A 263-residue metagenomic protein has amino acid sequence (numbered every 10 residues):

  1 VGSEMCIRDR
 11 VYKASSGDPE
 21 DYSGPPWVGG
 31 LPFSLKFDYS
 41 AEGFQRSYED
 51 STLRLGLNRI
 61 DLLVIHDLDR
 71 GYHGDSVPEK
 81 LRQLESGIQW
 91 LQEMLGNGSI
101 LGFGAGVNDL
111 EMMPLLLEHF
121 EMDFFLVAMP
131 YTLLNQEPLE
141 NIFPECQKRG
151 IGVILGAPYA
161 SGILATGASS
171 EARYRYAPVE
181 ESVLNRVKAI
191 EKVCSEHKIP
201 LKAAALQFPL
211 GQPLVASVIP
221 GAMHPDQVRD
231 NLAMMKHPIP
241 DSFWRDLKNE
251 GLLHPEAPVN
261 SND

Functional and structural regions predicted by a protein language model:
V1-I7: Short, small-residue-biased leader/transition segments that mark boundaries at the very start of proteins
E4, L62-V64, G104-G106: Outer-envelope exported proteins of Gram-negative bacteria
R8-A14, R70: A short acidic, glycine/proline-enriched capping/turn motif at secondary-structure boundaries, especially helix N-cap
A14-P26, A168-A172: Short, flexible, mixed-charge acidic loops at enzyme active sites
P25-P32, L68-G71: Short glycine/proline-rich turn/loop motifs
G29-Q45, S76: Active-site mouth loops of central-metabolism enzymes
F44-L63, E93-N97: CE4/NodB-like, metal-dependent polysaccharide N-deacetylase domain that modifies extracellular/periplasmic N-acetylated
E49, L68-S261: Beta/alpha (TIM)-barrel catalytic core signal, keyed to glycine-rich beta->alpha loops juxtaposed to Asp/Glu that bind
